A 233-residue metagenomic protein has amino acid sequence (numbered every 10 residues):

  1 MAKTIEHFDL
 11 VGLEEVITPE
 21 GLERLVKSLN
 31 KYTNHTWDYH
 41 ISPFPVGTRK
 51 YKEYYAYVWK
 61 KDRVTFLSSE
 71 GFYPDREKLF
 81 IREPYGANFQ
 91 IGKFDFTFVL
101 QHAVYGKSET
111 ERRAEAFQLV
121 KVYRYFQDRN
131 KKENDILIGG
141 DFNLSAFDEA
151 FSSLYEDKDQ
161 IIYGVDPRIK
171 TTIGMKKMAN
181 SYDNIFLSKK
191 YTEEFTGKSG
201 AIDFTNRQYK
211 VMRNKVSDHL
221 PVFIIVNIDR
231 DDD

Functional and structural regions predicted by a protein language model:
M1, G12, T18-L25, Y54 (+4 more regions): Stable alpha-helical elements in mature extracytoplasmic
E6-L10, T33-D38, G92-T97, K131-I136 (+1 more regions): Loop/turn elements at helix/coil->beta-strand transitions in domains of secreted/extracellular proteins
V16-I17, H102-V104, F142-S145: Catalytic metal-binding/acid-base residues of hydrolase active sites
I17-F94: Structured beta-strand-rich core segments of catalytic domains in phosphoester-bond hydrolases
P19, R124-N134, L144-D233: Metal-dependent phosphoester-hydrolase catalytic domains
E20-R24, T48-Y51, L67-S68, K107-T110 (+3 more regions): Extracytoplasmic/secreted cell-surface and envelope-processing proteins
G92-F117: Metal-dependent phosphoester/phosphodiester hydrolase catalytic core
R113-G139: His/acidic metal-ligating clusters that form di-metal
